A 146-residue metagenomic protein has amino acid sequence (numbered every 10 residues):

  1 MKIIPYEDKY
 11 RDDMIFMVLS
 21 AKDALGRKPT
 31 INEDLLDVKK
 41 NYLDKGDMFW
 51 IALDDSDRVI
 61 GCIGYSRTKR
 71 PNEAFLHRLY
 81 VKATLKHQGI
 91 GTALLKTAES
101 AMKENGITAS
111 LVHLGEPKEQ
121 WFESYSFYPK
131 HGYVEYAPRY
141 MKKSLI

Functional and structural regions predicted by a protein language model:
M1-K2: Extreme N-terminal starter segment of soluble prokaryotic enzymes
P5-H77, K82, L95-K96, A101 (+1 more regions): Acetyl-CoA-dependent GNAT
V81, H87-S100, S126, K130: Conserved acetyl-CoA-binding loop-helix of GNAT-fold acetyltransferases
K86, S110-S124, K142-I146: Conserved beta-strand-loop-alpha-helix junction that forms the acyl-donor binding cleft
L95, M102-E116: Conserved GNAT acetyl-CoA-binding A-motif
K130, V134-I146: Terminal substrate-recognition subdomain of acyl/acetyltransferases
